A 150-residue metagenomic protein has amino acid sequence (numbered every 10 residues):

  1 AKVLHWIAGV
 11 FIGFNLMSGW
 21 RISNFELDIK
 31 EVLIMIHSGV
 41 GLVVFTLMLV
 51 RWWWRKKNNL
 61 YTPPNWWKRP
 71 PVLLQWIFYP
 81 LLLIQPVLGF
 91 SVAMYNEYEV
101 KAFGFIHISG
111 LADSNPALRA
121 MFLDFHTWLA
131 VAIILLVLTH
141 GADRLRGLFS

Functional and structural regions predicted by a protein language model:
A1-S150: Membrane-embedded alpha-helical bundles that constitute the cytochrome b-like, heme-associated redox core of multi-pass
